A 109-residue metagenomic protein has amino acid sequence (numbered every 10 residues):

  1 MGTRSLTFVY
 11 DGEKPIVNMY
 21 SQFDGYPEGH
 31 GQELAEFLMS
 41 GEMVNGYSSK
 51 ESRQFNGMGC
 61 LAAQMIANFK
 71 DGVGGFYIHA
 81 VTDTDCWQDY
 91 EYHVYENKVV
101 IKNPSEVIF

Functional and structural regions predicted by a protein language model:
M1-D24: Short, extreme N-terminal segment that most often corresponds to the first beta-strand
S5, N18, E33, P104 (+1 more regions): Functionally constrained cores in energy, signaling, and assembly domains
F8, G31, A63-M65: Residues at secondary-structure transition points
N18-V44: Compact beta-rich and alpha/beta scaffold cores in large eukaryotic transport/transcription complexes and associated
E36-F109: Low-complexity intrinsically disordered segments
